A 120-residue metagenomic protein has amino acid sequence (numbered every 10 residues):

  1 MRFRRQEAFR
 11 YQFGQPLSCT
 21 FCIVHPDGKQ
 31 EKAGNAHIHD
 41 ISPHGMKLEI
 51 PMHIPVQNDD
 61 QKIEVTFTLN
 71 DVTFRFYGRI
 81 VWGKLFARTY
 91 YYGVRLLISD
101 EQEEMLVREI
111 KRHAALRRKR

Functional and structural regions predicted by a protein language model:
M1-I41, R112-R120: N-terminal helix initiation/capping motif
R2-R5, G45-H53: Short alpha-helix capping/helix-loop boundary micro-motifs
L17-V24, D59-T73: Short conserved beta-strand and strand-loop elements enriched in small hydrophobics with frequent Asp/Gly
C22, P43, K84-R88: Short, conserved beta-turn/loop elements at beta-strand boundaries and strand-helix junctions
A36, F76-V81: Short beta-strand-centered aromatic/proline hotspots
K47-I50, F86-L97: Short, solvent-exposed secondary-structure boundary/capping segments
Q102-I110: A short macromolecule-binding patch
